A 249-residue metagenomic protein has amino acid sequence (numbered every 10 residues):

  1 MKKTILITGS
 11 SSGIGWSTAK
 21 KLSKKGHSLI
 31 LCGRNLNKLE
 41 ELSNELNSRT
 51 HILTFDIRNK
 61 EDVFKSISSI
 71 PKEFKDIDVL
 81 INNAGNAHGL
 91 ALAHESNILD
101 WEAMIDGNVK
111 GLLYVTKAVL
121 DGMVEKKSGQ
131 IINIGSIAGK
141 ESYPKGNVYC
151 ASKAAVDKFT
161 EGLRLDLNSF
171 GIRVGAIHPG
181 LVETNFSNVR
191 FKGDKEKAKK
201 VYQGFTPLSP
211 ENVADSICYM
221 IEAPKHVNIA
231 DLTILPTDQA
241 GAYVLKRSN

Functional and structural regions predicted by a protein language model:
S11-S12: Conserved glycine-rich cofactor-binding loop
H27-E41: Conserved glycine-rich Rossmann-like NAD(P)H-binding loop of the short-chain dehydrogenase/reductase
T54-K65, I98: The beta1-alpha1 cofactor-binding region of Rossmann-like NAD(H)/NADP(H)-dependent oxidoreductases
A91-A93, N97-E102: Substrate-binding pocket helix/loop in short-chain dehydrogenase/reductase
T116, S152: Active-site helix of classical SDR
S136: Residue(s) in the substrate-gating loop at a strand-loop-helix junction that position the organic substrate next
A176-I177, E196-Y243: C-terminal helical subdomain
